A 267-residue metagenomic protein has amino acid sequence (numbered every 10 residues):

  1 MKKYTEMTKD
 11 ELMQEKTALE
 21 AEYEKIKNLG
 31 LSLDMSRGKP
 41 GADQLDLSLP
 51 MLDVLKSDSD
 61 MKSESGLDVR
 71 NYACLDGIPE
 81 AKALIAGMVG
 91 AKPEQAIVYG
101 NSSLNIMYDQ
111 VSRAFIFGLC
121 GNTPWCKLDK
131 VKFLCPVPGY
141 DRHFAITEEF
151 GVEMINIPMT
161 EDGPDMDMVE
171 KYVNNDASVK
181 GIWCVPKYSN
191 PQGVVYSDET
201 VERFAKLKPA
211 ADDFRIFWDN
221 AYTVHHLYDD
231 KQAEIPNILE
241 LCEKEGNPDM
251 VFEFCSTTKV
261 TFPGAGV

Functional and structural regions predicted by a protein language model:
K2-D76, E80, A86-G87: N-terminal "arm"/small-domain region of PLP-dependent enzymes with the aminotransferase-like
R37, I157-M159, S256: Active-site donor-binding loop signature of nucleotide-sugar glycosyltransferases
L45-L49, L227-K231, G264-V267: Short aromatic-enriched loop/helix-cap "lid" or pocket-rim segments at secondary-structure transitions that line
L67-D212, T223-E245: Conserved core of the PLP fold type I
G181, R215-I216, F252: Hydrophobic "anchor" residues on beta-strands that sit immediately upstream of conserved functional sites
V185-S189, C242-G266: Active-site PLP-lysine loop of aminotransferase-like
D219: Glycine-centered flexible beta-alpha turn that most often forms the glycine-rich phosphate-binding loop
